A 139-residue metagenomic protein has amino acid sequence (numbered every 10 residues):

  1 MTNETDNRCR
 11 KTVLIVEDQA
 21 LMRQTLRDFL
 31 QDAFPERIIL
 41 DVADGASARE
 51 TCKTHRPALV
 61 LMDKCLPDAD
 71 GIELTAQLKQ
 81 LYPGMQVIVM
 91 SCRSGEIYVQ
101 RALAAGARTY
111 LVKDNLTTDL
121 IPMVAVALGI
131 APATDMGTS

Functional and structural regions predicted by a protein language model:
E17: Conserved acidic carboxylate
A20-L40: Two-component/phosphorelay signaling modules centered on CheY-like receiver
M22, P67, G95: The feature encodes the CheY-like receiver
D41-L59: Acidic, metal-coordinating helix/loop segments flanking the phosphotransfer/catalytic sites of two-component signaling
D44, D70-E73: Acidic catalytic/metal-coordinating carboxylates
E50, I72-P83: Short amphipathic alpha-helix used as the core "switch/output" element in two-component signaling
